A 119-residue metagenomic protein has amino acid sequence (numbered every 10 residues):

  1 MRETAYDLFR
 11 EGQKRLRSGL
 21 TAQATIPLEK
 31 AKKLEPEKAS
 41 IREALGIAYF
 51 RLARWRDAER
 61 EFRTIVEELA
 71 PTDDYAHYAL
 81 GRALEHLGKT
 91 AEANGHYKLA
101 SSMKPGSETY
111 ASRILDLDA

Functional and structural regions predicted by a protein language model:
Y6, S40, D74-Y75, T109: Start-of-helix register in tetratricopeptide repeats
R17-S18, R51-L52, H86, D116-A119: Register position in tetratricopeptide repeats
P36, A70-P71, P105: Short coil turns that delineate tetratricopeptide repeat
